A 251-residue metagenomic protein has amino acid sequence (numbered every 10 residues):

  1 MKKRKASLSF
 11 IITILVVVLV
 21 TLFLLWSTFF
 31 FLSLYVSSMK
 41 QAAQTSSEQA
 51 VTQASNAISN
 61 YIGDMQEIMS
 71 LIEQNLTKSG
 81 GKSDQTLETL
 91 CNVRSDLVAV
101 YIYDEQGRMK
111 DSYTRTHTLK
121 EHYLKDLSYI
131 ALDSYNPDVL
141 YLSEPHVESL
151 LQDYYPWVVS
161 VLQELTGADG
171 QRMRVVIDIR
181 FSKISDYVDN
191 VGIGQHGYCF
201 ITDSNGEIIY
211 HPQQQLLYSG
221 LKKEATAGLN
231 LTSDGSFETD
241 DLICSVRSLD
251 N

Functional and structural regions predicted by a protein language model:
M1-A6, L142-H146: N-terminal sensory and localization modules of signal-transduction and trafficking proteins
K2-S37, Q41: Extreme N-terminal signal-anchor transmembrane helix of membrane signaling/transducer proteins, especially in bacteria
T52, A57-Q85, I102-H117: Extracellular/periplasmic ligand-binding regions of membrane signal-transduction receptors
M69, L97-I102, G197-F200: Short, hydrophobic-rich beta-strand element in sensory/regulatory alpha-beta domains
N75, D96, K110-I179, D186: Extracytoplasmic/periplasmic ligand-binding sensor regions of membrane-associated signaling proteins
G81-R94, G170, R174-L216: Solvent-exposed, extracytoplasmic
Y103-R115, V158, G206-P212, V246: Amphipathic coiled-coil signal-relay and dimerization helices
G167, N205, Q214-N251: Extracellular/periplasmic juxtamembrane segments that couple receptor/chemosensory ectodomains to their
